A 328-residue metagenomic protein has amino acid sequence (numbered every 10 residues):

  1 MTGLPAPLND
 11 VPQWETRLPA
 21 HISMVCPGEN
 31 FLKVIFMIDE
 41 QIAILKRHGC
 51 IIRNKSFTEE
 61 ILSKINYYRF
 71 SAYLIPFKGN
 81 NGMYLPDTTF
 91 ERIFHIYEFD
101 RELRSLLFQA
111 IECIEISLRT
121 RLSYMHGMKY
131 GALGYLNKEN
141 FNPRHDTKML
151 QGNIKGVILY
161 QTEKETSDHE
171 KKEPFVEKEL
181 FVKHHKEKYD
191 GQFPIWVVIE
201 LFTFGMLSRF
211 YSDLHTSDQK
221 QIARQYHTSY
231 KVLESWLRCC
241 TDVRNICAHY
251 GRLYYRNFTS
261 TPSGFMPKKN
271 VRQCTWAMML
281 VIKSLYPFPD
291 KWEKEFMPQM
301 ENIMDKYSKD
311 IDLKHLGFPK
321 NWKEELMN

Functional and structural regions predicted by a protein language model:
T2-A6, D10-E15, P19-N328: Long, contiguous internal "core" modules enriched in hydrophobic/ aromatic residues
